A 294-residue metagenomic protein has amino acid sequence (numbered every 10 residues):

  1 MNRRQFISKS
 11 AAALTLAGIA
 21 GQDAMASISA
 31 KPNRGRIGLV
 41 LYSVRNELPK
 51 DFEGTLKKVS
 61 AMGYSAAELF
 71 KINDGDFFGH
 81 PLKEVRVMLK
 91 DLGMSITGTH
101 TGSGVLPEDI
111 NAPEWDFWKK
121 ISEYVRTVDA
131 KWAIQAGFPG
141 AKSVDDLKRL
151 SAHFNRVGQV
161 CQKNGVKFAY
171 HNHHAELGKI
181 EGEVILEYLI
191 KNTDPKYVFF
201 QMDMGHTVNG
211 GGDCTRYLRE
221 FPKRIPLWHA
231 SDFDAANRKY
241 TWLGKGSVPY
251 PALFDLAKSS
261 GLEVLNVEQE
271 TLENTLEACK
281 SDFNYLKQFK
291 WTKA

Functional and structural regions predicted by a protein language model:
R4-I19, M25-G38, V44-L56, S60-M62 (+2 more regions): Histidine-acidic metal/acid-base catalytic patches
S10-A12, G21, P107-F200, L276: Active-site acidic/histidine proton-transfer and metal-coordination neighborhood in alpha/beta enzyme cores
K31-P32, L56-A61, F78-T97, F117-D129 (+4 more regions): Acidic (Asp/Glu)-rich catalytic clusters
V44-K50, F70-P81, G104-W115, P139-K148 (+4 more regions): Acidic-and-aromatic substrate-binding clefts and catalytic sites of carbohydrate-active enzymes
Y64-F78, H100, I134: N-terminal substrate-binding region of glycoside hydrolase catalytic domains
G98-G104: A short, structured active-site edge motif that brings together acidic residues
